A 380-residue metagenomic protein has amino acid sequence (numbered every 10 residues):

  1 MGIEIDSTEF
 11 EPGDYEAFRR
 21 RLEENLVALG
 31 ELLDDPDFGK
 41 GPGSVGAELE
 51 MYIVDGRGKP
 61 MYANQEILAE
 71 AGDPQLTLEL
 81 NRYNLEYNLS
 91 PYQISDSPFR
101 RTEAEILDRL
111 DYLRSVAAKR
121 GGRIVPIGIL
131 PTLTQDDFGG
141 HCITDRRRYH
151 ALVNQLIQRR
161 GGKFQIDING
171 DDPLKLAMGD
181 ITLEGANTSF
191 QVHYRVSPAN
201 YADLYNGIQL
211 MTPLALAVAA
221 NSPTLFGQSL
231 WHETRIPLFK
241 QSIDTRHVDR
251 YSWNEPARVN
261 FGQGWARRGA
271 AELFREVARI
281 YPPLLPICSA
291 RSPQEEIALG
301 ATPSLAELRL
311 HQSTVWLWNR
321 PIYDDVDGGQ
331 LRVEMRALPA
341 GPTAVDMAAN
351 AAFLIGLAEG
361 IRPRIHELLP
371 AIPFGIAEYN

Functional and structural regions predicted by a protein language model:
M1-N380: Phosphate/nucleotide-binding catalytic core
